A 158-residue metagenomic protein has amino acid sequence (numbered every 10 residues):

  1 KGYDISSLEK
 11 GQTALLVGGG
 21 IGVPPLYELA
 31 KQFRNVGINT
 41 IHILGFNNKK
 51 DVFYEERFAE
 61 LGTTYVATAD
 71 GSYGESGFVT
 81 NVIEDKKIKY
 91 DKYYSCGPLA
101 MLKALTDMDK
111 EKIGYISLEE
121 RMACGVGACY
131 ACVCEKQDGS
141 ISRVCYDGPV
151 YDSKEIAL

Functional and structural regions predicted by a protein language model:
K1-E119: FNR/FR-type flavoprotein reductase catalytic core
A14, F58-E60, V82-I83, Y130-K136 (+2 more regions): Generic alpha-helical propensity signal that fires on short helical segments and nearby coil/disordered stretches
P25, L99-M101, E119-V150: Local cysteine-cluster metal-coordination motifs and their immediate loop/turn environment, predominantly Fe-S cluster
S153-L158: A charged, well-structured terminal subsegment
